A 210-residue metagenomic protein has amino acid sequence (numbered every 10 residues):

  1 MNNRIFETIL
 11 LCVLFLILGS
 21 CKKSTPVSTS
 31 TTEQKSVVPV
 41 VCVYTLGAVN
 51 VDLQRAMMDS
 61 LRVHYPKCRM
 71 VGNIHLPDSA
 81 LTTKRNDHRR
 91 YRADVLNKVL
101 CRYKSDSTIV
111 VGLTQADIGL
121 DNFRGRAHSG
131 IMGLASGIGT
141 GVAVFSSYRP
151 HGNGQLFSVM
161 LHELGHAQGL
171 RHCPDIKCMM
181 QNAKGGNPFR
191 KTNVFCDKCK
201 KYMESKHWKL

Functional and structural regions predicted by a protein language model:
M1-I9: Bacterial N-terminal signal peptides that target proteins for export
L10-F15: Hydrophobic helical h-region of N-terminal Sec-dependent signal peptides in bacterial secretory/periplasmic proteins
I17-S20: C-terminal motif of bacterial Sec signal peptides marking the signal peptidase cleavage site
K22-S24: Bacterial signal peptide processing site
S36-D52: Fold-level signature of zinc-dependent metallopeptidase catalytic domains
V51-V159, R171: Metzincin-family zinc-dependent endopeptidase catalytic domain
R126-Q155, L170-L210: Metalloprotease/metallohydrolase-associated module, dominated by Zn2+-dependent proteases
V159-A167: Catalytic glutamate of the conserved HExxH
